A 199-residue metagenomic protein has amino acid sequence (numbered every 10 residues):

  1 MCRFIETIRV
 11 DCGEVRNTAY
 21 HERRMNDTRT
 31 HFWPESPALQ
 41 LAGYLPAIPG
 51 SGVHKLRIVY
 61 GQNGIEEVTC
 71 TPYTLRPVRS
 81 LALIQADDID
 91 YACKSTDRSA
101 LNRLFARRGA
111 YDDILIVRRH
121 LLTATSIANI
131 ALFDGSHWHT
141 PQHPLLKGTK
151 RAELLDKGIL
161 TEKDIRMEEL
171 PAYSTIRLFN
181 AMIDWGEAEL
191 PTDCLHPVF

Functional and structural regions predicted by a protein language model:
M1-L121, H137, H143-F199: Conserved alpha/beta cores of soluble small-molecule-handling proteins
T123-N129: Short beta-strand/strand-turn micro-motif
F133: Short beta-strand-to-turn element immediately C-terminal to the catalytic PLP-Schiff-base lysine in fold type I
